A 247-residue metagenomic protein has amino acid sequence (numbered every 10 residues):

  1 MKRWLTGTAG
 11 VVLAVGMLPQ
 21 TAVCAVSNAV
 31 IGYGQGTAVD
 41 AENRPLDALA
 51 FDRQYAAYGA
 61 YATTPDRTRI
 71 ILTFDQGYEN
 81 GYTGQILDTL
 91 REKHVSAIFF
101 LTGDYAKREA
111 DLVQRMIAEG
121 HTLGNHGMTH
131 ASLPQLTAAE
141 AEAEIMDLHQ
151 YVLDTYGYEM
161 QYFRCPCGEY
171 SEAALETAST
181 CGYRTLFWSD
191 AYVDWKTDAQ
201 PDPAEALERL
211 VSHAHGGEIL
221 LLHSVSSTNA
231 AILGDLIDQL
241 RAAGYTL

Functional and structural regions predicted by a protein language model:
K2-T73, E79-H94, Q114, E205 (+1 more regions): N-terminal pre-catalytic segment of deacetylase/amide-hydrolase enzymes
G32, S171, A231-I232: A general structural signal for short secondary-structure boundary/capping elements
T68-I70, N80-Y82, I86-L87, R91-L221 (+1 more regions): Metal-dependent polysaccharide deacetylase catalytic core of the NodB/CE4 family, i.e., the active-site-bearing domain
A214-L247: Catalytic grooves of carbohydrate-active enzymes
